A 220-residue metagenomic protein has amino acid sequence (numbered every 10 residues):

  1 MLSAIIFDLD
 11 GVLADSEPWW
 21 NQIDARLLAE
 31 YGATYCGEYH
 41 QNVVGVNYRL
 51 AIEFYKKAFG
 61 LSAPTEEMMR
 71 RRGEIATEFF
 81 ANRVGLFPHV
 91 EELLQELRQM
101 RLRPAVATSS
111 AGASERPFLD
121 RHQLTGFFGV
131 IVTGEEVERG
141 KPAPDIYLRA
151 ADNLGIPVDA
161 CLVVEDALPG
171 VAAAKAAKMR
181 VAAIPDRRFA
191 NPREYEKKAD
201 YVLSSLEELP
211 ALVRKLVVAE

Functional and structural regions predicted by a protein language model:
M1-Q41: Active-site neighborhood of HAD-like aspartate-dependent phosphohydrolases
M1-S3, Q95-R98, L102, A111-E220: Asp-based, Mg2+/Mn2+-dependent phosphohydrolase catalytic module
D15, V106-T108, A183: Hydrophobic residues in well-ordered beta-strands that form the structural core
W20, N47-Y48, M68-A76, A111: Hydrophobic/aromatic residues within well-ordered alpha-helical segments
L27-L28, N47-S62, F118, A151: Helix-loop "lid/cap" segments that line or gate small-molecule binding pockets
E30, K56-E92, M100: Metal-dependent phosphoesterase signature
A33-Q41, L61-R70, F127, V158: Short, surface-exposed acidic
V44: PIN/NYN-family metal-dependent endoribonuclease catalytic core
